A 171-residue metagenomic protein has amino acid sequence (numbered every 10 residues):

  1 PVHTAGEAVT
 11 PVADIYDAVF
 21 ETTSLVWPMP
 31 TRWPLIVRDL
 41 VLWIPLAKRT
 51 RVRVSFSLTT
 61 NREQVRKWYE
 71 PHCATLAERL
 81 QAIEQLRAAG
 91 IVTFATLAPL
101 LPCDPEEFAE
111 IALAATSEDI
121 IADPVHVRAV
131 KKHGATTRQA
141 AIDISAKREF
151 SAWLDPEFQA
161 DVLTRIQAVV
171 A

Functional and structural regions predicted by a protein language model:
P1-R165: Conserved AdoMet/S-adenosylmethionine-binding subsite of the radical SAM
A168-A171: Charge-patterned, long linear interaction tracts outside catalytic cores
